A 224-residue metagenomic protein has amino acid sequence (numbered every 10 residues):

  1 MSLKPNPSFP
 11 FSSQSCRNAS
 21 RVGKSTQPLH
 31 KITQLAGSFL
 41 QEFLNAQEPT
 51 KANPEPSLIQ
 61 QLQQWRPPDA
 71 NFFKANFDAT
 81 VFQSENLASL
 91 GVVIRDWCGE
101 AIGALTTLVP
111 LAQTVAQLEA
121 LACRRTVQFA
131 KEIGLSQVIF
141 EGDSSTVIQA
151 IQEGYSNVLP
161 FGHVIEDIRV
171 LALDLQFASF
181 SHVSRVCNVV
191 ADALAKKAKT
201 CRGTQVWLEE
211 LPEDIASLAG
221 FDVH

Functional and structural regions predicted by a protein language model:
M1-H224: Primary recognition of RNase H-like, Mg2+-dependent phosphodiesterase/nuclease domains
